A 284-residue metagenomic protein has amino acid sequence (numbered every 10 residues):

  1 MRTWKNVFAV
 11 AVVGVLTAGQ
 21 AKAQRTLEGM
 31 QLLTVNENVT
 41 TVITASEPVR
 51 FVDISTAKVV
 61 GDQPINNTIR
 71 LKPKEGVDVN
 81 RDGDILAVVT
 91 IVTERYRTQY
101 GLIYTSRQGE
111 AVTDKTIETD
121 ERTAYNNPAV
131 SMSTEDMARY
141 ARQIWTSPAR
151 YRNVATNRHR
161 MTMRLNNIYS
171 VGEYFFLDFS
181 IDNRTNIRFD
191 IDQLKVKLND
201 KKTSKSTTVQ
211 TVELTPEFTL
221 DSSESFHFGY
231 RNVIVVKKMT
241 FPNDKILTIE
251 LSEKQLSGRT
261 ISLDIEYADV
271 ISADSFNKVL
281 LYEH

Functional and structural regions predicted by a protein language model:
M1-L27: Bacterial Sec-dependent N-terminal signal peptides
K22-H284: A general "mature secreted/periplasmic domain" signal
